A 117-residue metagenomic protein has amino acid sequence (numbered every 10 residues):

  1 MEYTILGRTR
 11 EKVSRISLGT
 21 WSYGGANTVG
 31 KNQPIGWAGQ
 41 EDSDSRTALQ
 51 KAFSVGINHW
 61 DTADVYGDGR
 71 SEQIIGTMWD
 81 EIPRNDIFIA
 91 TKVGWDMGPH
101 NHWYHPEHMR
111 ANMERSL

Functional and structural regions predicted by a protein language model:
M1-I87: N-terminal binding-site loop/beta-alpha segment at the start of enzyme catalytic domains that lines or forms
S22, V93-M97: Active-site-proximal loop/turn and secondary-structure-junction residues that shape catalytic pockets, frequently
K31-Q33, G98-L117: Glycine/proline-rich, positively charged, aromatic-decorated active-site loop/lid region on the catalytic face
D68, M97-G98: Short, small-residue-enriched loops and turns at beta-alpha junctions that line or gate enzyme active sites
I74-T77, K92, H108-R115: Generic beta-strand or strand-like secondary-structure segments
